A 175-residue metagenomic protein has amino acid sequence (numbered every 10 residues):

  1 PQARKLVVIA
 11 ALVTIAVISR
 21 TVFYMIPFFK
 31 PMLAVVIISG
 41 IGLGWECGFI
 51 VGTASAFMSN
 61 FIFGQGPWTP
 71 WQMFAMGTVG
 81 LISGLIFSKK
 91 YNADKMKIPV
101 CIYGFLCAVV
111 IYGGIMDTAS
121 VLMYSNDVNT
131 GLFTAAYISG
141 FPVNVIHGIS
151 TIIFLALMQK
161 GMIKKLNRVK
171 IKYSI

Functional and structural regions predicted by a protein language model:
P1-I38: Hydrophobic transmembrane alpha-helices
L6-A11, A34-V35, E46-T53, P70-F74 (+3 more regions): Hydrophobic alpha-helical transmembrane segments
I9-V13, V17, G48, G52 (+11 more regions): Small-residue faces within membrane-embedded alpha-helices
V17-P31, T53-F87: Interfacial aromatic-anchored transmembrane helix boundaries in multi-pass membrane proteins
M32-G48, I82-I86: Generic transmembrane alpha-helix motif of multi-pass integral membrane proteins
T69-P70, Y91-I175: Membrane-embedded alpha-helical hairpins and interfacial helices in multi-pass inner-membrane proteins
